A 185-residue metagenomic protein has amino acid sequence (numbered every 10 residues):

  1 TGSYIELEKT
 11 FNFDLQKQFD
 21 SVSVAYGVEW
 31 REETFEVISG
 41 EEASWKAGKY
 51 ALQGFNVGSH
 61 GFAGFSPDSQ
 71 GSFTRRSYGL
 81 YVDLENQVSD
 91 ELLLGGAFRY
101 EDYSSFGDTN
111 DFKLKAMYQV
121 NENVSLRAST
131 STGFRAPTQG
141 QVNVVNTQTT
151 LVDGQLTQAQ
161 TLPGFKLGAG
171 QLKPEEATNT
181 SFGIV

Functional and structural regions predicted by a protein language model:
T1, E32-S39, K49-Y50, S105-T109 (+3 more regions): Outer-membrane beta-barrel proteins
T1-G2, F65-Q70, A97-D102, K166-G170: Extracellular loop and loop/strand-boundary signature of outer-membrane beta-barrel proteins
T1-L93: Outer-membrane beta-barrel transmembrane domain signature of Gram-negative proteins, especially the mid-to-C-terminal
F11, S69-S77, N123, G133-V185: Outer-membrane beta-barrel signature, preferentially recognizing the C-terminal barrel domain of Gram-negative
D14-Q16, Y81-D83, K113-K115, S129 (+2 more regions): Outer-membrane beta-barrel architecture
F19, W30-E36, Y78, F98-S104 (+3 more regions): Transmembrane beta-strands of outer-membrane beta-barrel pores
V24-Y26, L94-G96, F112, L126-A128 (+1 more regions): Transmembrane beta-strands of outer-membrane beta-barrel proteins
Y78-L84, L92-Y100, N110-A116, V124: Extended, hydrophobic alpha-helical segments in both membrane/secreted and soluble proteins
